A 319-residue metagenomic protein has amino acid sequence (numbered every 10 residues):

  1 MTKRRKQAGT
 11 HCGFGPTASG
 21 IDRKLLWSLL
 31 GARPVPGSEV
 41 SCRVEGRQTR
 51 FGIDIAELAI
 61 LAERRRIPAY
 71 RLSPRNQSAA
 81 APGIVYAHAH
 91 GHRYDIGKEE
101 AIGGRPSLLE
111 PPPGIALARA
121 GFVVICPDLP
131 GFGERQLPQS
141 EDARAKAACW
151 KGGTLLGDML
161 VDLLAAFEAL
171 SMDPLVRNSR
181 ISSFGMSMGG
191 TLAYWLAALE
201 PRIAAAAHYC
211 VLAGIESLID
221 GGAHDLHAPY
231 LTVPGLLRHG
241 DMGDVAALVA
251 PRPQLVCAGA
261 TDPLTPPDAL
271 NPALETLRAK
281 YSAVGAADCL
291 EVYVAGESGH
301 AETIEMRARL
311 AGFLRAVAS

Functional and structural regions predicted by a protein language model:
V35-S78: N-terminal cap/lid segment of alpha/beta-hydrolase-fold proteins
A62, Y86-H92, G259: Glycine-rich His-Gly loop
P68-A69, A79-G91: Short beta-strand element of the alpha/beta-hydrolase
A87-V161, A166-S171, I219-D220: Cap/lid segment of the alpha/beta-hydrolase catalytic domain
W150, A205-A246, P251, L264-A273 (+1 more regions): Mobile cap/lid helix-loop segments that gate and shape the active-site cleft of serine hydrolases
L164-R238: Primarily recognizes the serine-hydrolase "nucleophile elbow" in alpha/beta-hydrolase and SGNH/GDSL folds
P229, Y281-S319: C-terminal catalytic histidine-bearing segment of alpha/beta-hydrolase fold enzymes
V249, V256-A258: Short beta-strand/loop motif that positions the catalytic acidic residue of the alpha/beta-hydrolase fold
